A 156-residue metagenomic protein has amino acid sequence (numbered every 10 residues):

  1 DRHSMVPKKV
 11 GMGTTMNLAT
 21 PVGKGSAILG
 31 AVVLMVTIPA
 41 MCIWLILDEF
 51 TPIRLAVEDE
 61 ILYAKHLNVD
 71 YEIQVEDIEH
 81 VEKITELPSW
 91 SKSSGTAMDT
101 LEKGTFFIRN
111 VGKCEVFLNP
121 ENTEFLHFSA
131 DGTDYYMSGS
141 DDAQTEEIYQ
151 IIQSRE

Functional and structural regions predicted by a protein language model:
D1-A19: Membrane-proximal soluble regions of multi-pass membrane proteins
L18-I53: Alpha-helical transmembrane spans
P21-V22, E76-H80, G139-T145: A short, sequence-level motif marking secondary-structure junctions
D48-A56, G112-E115: Short small/polar-residue motifs
P52, D70-E72, D134-Y136: Short, mixed charged/polar active-site loops that provide acid/base catalysis or chelate metal/phosphate cofactors
R54-D70: Short extracytoplasmic/periplasmic juxtamembrane "stem" segments immediately C-terminal to an N-terminal membrane anchor
K65-D131: Non-transmembrane, membrane-adjacent beta-strand/coil modules in membrane-associated proteins and peripheral
E115-E156: A membrane-cytosol interface segment of integral membrane proteins
